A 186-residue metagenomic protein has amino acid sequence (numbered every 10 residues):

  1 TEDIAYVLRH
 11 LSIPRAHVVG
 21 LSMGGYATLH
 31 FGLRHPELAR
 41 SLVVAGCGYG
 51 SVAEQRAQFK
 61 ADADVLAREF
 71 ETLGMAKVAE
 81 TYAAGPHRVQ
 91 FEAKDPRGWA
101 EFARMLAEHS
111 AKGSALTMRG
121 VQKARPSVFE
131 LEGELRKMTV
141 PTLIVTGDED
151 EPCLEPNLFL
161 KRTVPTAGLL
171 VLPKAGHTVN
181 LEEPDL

Functional and structural regions predicted by a protein language model:
T1-A16: Conserved acidic catalytic loop of the alpha/beta-hydrolase fold
V18-G20, A45: Short beta-strand immediately N-terminal to the catalytic nucleophile in serine-hydrolase-like folds
G20, G24, T28: Gly/Ala-rich beta-loop-alpha elbow adjacent to hydrolase catalytic centers
L29-R34, L38-L73, K77: Flexible "cap/lid" loop of the alpha/beta hydrolase fold
E54-Q58, T72-E134: Conserved alpha/beta-hydrolase catalytic His-Asp/Glu region
M138, I144-T146: Short beta-strand/loop motif that positions the catalytic acidic residue of the alpha/beta-hydrolase fold
E151-P156: Conserved alpha/beta-hydrolase "acid-adjacent" motif
A175-D185: Catalytic histidine-centered segment of alpha/beta-hydrolase-like enzymes
